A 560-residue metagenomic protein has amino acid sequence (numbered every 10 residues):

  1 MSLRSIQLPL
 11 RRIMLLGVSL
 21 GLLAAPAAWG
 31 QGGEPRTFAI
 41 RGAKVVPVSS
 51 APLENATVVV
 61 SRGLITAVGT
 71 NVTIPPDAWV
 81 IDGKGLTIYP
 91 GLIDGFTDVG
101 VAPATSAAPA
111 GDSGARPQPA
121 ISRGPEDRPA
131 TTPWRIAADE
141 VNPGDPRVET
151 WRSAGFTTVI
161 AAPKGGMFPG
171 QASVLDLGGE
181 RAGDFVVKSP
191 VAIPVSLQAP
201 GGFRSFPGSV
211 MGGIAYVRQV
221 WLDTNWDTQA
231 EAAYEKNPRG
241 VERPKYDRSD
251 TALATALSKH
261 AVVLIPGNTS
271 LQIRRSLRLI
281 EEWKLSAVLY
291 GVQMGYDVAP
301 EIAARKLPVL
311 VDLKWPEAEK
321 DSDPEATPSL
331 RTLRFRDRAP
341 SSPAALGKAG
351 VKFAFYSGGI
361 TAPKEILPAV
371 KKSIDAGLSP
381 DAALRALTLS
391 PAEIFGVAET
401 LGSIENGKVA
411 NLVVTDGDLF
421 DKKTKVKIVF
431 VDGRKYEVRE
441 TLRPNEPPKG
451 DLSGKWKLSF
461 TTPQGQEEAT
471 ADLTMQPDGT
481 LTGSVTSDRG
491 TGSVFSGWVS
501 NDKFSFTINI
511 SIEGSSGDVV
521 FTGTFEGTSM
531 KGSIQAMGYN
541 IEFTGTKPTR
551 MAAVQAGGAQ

Functional and structural regions predicted by a protein language model:
R12-A25: Bacterial N-terminal signal peptides
G30-G32, V45-T57, G69-T70, K364 (+3 more regions): Acidic, glycine-enriched loop/beta-strand segments at the rims of small-molecule binding/catalytic pockets
Q31, P35, A344-K348, V414 (+3 more regions): Extracellular/periplasmic ectodomains of large secreted or surface enzymes and adhesion receptors
G32, R36, V45, S49-G91 (+1 more regions): Histidine-rich, glycine-flanked metal-binding segment
F38, I74-A138, S153: Replace "His-x-His-based motif
D112-R123, W134, V262, P308-T415: His/Asp/Glu-enriched, well-ordered alpha-helical/loop segment that forms or immediately abuts the divalent-metal
G144-M294, K425, V431, V438-R439: Polyanionic/metal-chelating signatures
G450-E526, K531-P548, A556-G558: Central antiparallel beta-sheet cores of small beta-barrel/beta-sandwich binding domains
